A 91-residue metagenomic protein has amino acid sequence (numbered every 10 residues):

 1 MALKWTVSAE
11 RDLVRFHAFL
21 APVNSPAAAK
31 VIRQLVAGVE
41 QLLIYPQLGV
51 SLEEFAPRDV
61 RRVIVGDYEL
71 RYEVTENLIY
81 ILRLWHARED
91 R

Functional and structural regions predicted by a protein language model:
A2-V60, L78: Basic, Lys/Arg-enriched alpha-helical interface segments
V65-R91: Enriched for short, Lys/Arg-rich terminal
